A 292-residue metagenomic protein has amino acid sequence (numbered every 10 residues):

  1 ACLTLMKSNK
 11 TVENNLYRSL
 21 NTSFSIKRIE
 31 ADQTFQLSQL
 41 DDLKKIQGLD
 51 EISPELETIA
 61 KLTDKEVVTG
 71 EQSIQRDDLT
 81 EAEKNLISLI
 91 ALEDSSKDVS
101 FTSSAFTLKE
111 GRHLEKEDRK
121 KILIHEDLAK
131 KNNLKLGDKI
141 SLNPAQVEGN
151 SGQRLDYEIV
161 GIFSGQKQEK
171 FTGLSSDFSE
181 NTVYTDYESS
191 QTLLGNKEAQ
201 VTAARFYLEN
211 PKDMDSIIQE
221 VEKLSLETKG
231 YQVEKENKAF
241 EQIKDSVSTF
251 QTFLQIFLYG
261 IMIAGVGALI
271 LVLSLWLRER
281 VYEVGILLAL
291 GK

Functional and structural regions predicted by a protein language model:
A1-F24: Alpha-helical transmembrane segments
A1-L5, A264-L269: Hydrophobic alpha-helical membrane-associated segments
N9-V12, L16, R205, N210-G267 (+2 more regions): Peri-transmembrane interface segments
S19-F24, T34-E51, T58-K238: Basic-flanked hydrophobic alpha-helices used for secretion and membrane insertion
